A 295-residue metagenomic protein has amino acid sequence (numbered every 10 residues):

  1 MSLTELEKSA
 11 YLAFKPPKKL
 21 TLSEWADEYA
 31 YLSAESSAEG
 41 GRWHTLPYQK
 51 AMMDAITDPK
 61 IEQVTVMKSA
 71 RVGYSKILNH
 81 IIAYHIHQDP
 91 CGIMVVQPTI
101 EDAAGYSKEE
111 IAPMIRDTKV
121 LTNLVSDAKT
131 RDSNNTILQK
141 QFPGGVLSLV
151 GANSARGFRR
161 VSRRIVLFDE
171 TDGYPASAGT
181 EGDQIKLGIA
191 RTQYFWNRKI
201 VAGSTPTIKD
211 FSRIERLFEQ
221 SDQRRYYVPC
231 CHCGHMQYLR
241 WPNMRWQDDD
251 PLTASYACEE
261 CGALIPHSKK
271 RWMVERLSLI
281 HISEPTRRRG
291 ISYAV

Functional and structural regions predicted by a protein language model:
M1-R276, S283, R287: Phosphate/NTP-binding elements of NTP-utilizing enzymes
I291-V295: Hydrophobic alpha-helical segments, chiefly the membrane-spanning helices and signal/signal-anchor peptides
